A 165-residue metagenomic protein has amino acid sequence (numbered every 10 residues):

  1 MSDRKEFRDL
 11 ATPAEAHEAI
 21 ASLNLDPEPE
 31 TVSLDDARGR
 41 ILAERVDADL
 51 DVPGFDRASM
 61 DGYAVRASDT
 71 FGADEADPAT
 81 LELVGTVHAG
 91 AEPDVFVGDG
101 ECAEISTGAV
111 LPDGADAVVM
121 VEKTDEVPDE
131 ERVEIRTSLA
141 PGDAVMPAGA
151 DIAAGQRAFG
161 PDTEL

Functional and structural regions predicted by a protein language model:
M1-D74, P147: Short, low-complexity N-terminal leaders and the immediately following helix N-cap/first helix
A11, A64-L165: Short, glycine/charged-enriched hinge/interface segments at domain edges or termini
